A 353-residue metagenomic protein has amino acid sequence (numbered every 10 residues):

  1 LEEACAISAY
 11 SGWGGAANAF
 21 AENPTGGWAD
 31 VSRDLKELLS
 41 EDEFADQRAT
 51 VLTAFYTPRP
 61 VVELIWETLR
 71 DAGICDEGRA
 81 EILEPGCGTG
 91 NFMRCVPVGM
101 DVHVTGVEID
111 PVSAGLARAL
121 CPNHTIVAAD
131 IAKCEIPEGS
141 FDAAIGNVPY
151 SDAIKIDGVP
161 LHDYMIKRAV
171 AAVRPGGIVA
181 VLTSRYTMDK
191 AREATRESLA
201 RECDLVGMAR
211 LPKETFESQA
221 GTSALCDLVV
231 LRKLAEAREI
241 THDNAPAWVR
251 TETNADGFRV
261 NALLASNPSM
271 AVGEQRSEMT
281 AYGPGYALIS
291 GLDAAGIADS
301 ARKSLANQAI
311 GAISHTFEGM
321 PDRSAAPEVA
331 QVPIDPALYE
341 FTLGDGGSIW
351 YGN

Functional and structural regions predicted by a protein language model:
L1-A16, F20-W28, G311-N353: Charged, often flexible domain-edge or linker segments that flank or initiate folded functional domains
L1-L120, H124: Class I S-adenosyl-L-methionine
V62-A72, A80-P97, G106, D110 (+4 more regions): Conserved proline-anchored active-site loop of SAM-dependent methyltransferases that bridges a beta-strand
R79, S140-F141, L205, C226: Local beta-strand N-terminus motif with an aromatic residue
P111, I156-E217, A224-V230: Conserved Class I SAM-dependent methyltransferase catalytic core
V127-D130, A209-R210: Short loop/edge segments at beta-strand edges and connector loops that shape dinucleotide/nucleotide cofactor-binding
P149-S151, Y186-M188, T215, A235-A237: Conserved nucleotide-binding/hydrolysis micro-motifs of P-loop NTPases
S218-P321: Flexible, glycine-/basic-rich loop-and-beta segments that form/coincide with the SAM-dependent methyltransferase
